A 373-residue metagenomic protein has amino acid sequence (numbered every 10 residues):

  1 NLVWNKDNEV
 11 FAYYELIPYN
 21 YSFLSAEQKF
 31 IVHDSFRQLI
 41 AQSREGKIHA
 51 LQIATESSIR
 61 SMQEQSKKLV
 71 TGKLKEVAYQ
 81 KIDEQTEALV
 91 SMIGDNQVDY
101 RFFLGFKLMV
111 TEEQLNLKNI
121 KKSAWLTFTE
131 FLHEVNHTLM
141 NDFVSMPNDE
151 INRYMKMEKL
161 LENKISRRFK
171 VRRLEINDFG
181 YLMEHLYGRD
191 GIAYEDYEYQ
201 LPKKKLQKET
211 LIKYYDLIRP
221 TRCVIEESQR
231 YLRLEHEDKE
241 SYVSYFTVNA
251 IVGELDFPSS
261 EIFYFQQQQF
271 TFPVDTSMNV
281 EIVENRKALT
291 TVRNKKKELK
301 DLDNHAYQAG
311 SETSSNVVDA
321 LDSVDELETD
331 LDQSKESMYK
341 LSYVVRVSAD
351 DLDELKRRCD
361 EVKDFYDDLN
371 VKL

Functional and structural regions predicted by a protein language model:
N1-L373: Extended, folded cores of ATP/NTP-driven motor/assembly subunits in large transport and secretion machines
